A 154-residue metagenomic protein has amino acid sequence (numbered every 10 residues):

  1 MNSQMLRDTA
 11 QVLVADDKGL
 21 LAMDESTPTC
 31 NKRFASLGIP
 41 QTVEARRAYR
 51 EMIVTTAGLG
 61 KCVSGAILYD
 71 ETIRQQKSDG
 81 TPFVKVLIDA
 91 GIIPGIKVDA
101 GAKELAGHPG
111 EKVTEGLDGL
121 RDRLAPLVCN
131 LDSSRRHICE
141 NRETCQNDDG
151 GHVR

Functional and structural regions predicted by a protein language model:
M1-D132, H137-I138: Alpha/beta catalytic barrel-like cores
S133-G150: Active-site-proximal loop/short-helix segments that contain or immediately flank catalytic acid/base residue(s)
H152-R154: Alpha-helix-loop-beta-strand connector modules within alpha/beta enzyme cores
